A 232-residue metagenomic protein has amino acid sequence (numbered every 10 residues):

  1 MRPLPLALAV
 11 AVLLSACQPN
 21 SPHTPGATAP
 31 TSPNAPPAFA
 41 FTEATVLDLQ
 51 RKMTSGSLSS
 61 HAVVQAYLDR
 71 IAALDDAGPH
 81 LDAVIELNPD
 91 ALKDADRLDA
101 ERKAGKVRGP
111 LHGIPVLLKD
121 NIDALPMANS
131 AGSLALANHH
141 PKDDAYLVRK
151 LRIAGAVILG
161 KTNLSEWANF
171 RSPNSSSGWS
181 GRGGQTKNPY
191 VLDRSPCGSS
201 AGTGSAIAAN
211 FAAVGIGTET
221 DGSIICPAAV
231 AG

Functional and structural regions predicted by a protein language model:
P3-D94, K103: An N-terminal boundary/leader segment
M53-T54, R102, R152, I207: Alpha-helix C-terminal capping/helix-coil junction sites
R70, D90, D94-R97, K150-I153 (+1 more regions): Alpha-helical scaffold segments in carbohydrate-active enzymes
L74, G105-V107, Y146: Short, flexible, glycine/charge-rich loop motifs used to bind or transfer phosphoryl groups or to couple energy/partner
L98-I114: Immediate post-signal peptide segment of exported/extracytoplasmic ligand-binding proteins
L111-G232: Short glycine/serine-rich loop/turn segments
